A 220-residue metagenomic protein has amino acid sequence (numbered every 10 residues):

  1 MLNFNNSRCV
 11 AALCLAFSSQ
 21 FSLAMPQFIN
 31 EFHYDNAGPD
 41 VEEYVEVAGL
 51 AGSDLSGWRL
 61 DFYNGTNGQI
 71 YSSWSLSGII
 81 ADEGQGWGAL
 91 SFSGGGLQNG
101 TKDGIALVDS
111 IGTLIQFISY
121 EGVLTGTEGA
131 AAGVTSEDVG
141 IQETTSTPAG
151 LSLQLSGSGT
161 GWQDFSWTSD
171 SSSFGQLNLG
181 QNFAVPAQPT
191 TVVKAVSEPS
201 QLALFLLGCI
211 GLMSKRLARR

Functional and structural regions predicted by a protein language model:
L2-V10: Bacterial N-terminal signal peptides that target proteins for export
L23-A24, M213: Extracellular/periplasmic low-complexity linear segments
M25-A195: Intrinsically disordered, low-complexity linkers and terminal tails enriched in Ser/Thr/Pro/Gly with interspersed basic
S197-K215: A short, hydrophobic C-terminal helix/tail in secreted or cell-surface proteins
L217-R220: Short, charged juxtamembrane terminal tails flanking transmembrane helices
